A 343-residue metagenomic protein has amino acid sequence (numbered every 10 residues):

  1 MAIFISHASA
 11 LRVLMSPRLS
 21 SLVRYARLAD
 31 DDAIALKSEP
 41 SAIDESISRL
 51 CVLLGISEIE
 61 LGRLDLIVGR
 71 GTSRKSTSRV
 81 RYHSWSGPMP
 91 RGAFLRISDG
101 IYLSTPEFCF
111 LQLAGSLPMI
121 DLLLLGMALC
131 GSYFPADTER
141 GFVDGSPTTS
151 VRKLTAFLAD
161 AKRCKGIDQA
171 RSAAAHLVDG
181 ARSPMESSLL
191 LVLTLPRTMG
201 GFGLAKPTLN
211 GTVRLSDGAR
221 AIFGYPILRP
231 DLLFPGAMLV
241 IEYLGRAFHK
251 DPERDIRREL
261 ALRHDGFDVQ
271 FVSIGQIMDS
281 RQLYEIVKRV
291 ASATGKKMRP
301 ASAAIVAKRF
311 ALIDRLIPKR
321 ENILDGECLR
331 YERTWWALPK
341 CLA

Functional and structural regions predicted by a protein language model:
M1-K165, R197, A301-A303, F310-A343: Short gly/ser-rich loop at a beta-strand->alpha-helix junction or flexible surface loop bordering the NTP-binding
S146-A343: Surface segments flanking catalytic/ligand-binding clefts of nucleic-acid enzymes
